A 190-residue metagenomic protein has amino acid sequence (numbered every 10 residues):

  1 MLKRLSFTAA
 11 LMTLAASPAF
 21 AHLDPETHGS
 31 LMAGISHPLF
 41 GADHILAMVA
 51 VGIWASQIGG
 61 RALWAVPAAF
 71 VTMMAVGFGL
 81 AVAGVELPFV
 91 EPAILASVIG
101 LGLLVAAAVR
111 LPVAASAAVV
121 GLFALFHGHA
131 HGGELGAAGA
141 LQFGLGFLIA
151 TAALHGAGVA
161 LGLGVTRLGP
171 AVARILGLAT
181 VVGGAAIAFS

Functional and structural regions predicted by a protein language model:
L2-S190: Membrane metalloprotein/metal-transporter helix-bundle signature
